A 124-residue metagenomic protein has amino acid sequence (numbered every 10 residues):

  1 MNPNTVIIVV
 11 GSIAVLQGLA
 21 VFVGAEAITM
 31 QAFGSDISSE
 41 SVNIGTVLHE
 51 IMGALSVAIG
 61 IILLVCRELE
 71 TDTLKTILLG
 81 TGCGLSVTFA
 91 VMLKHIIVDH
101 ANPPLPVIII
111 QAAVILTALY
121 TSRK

Functional and structural regions predicted by a protein language model:
M1-Q17: Cytosolic juxtamembrane helix and N-cap/initiation of the first transmembrane helix
I13-A54: Hydrophobic transmembrane helix segments
A14-L19, C83-L93: Aromatic-anchored segments of alpha-helical transmembrane domains
N43-R67, C83-V87: Core segments of alpha-helical transmembrane spans in multipass integral membrane proteins
A58, L105-A113: Membrane-embedded alpha-helical segments of multi-pass membrane proteins, especially the transmembrane helices
R67-G82: Loop-to-transmembrane helix junctions at the membrane interface
V87-P106, S122-K124: Membrane-helix boundary connector in multi-pass membrane proteins
A112-K124: Membrane-water interface at the C-terminal end of transmembrane alpha helices
